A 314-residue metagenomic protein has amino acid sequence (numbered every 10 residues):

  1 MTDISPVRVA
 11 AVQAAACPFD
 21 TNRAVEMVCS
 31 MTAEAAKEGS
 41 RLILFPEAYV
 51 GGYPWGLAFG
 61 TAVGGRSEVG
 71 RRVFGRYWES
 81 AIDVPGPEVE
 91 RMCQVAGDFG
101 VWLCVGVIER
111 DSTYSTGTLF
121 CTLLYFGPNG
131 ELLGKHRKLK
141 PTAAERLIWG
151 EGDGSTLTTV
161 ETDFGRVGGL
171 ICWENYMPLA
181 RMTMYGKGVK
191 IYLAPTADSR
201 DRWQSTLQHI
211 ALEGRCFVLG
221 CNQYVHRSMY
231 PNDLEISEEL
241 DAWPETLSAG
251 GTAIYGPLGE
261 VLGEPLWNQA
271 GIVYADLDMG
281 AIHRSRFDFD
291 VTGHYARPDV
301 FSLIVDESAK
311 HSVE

Functional and structural regions predicted by a protein language model:
M1-L42: N-terminal glycine-/serine-/threonine-rich phosphate-binding loop
A10-V12, L44, C104, G134 (+2 more regions): Hydrophobic/aromatic beta-strand patches that form the interior of the parallel beta-sheet core in alpha/beta enzyme
T21, A33-P128, D198-R200, Q204-C216: Cys-nucleophile CN-hydrolase/nitrilase-fold catalytic domain and related Cys-dependent amidase chemistry that acts on
G51, A58, L124, H136-K140 (+1 more regions): Short beta->alpha transition motifs characteristic of CBS
A81-Q94, F99, E109-K190, P195-H209 (+1 more regions): Active-site catalytic loop in hydrolytic enzyme cores
C93-Q94, G100-T113, C221-Y224, M229-W243: Short, basic/aromatic recognition patches
V105-V107, C121-Y125, T158, G220 (+2 more regions): Short beta-strand scaffold segments in enzyme catalytic cores
Q223-E314: C-terminal beta-strand edge segments of enzyme domains
